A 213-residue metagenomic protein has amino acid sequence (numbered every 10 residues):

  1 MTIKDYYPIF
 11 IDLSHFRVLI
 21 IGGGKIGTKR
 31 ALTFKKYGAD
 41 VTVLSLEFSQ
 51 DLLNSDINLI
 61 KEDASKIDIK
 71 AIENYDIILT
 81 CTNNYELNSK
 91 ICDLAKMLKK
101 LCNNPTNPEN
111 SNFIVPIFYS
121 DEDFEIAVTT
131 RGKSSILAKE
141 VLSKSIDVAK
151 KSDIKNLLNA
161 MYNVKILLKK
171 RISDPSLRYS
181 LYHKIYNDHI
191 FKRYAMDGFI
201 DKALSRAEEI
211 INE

Functional and structural regions predicted by a protein language model:
M1-L13, P116: A short, basic/flexible loop-to-alpha-helix module at the beginning of a structural domain
I9-L32, A160-L168, D174: Glycine-rich adenosine-cofactor-binding loop
G24-I26, E86, G132: Residue-level detector of alpha-helix initiation sites
Y37-N54: NAD(P)-binding Rossmann-fold cofactor-contacting core
E62-I67: Conserved SAM/SAH-binding loop
I77-N83, N88-I114: ADP-ribose/adenylate-binding Rossmann-like module
N104-I154: E1/E1-like adenylate-forming module used to activate ubiquitin-like modifiers and sulfur-carrier proteins
G132-E213: An accessory alpha-helical subdomain
